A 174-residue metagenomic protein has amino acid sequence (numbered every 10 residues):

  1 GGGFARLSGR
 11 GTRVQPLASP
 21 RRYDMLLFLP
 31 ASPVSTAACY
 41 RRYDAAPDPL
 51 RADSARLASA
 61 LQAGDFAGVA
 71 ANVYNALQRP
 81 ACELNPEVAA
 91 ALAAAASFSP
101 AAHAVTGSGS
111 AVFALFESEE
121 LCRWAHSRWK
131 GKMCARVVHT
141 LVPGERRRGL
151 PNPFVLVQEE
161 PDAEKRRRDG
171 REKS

Functional and structural regions predicted by a protein language model:
G2, L7-A102, E117-M133, V137-E164 (+1 more regions): Conserved, helical-rich catalytic subdomain that frames metal- and/or nucleotide-binding sites in enzyme alpha/beta
V105-E119: N-terminal pre-core extensions flanking Radical SAM catalytic domains
